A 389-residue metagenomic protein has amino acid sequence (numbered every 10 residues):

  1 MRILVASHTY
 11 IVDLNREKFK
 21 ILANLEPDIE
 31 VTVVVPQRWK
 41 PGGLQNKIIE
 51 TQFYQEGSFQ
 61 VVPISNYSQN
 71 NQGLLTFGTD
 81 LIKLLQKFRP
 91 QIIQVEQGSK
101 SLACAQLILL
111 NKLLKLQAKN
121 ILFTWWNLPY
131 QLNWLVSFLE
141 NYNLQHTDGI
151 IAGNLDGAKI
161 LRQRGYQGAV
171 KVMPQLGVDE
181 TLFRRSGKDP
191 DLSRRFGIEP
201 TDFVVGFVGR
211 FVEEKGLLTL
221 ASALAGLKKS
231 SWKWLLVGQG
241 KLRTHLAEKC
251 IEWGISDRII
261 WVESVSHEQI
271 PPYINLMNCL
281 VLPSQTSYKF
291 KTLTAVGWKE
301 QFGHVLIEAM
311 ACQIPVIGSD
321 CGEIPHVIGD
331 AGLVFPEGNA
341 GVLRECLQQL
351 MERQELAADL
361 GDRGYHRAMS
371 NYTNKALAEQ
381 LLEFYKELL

Functional and structural regions predicted by a protein language model:
M1-F59: N-terminal subdomain of nucleotide-sugar transferases
L4, E199-K215, A221-L224: Conserved donor-binding/catalytic core segment of Leloir-type glycosyltransferases
H8-I11, G98-L102, L110, L116-W134 (+3 more regions): A short, histidine- and acid-enriched strand-loop-helix "catalytic/donor-clamping" loop that lines the nucleotide-sugar
V35, S137, L144-D189, H304: Donor nucleotide-sugar binding/catalytic pocket of nucleotide-sugar-dependent glycosyltransferases
H245-E268, C279: Nucleotide-activated donor-binding/catalytic signature segment of Leloir-type glycosyltransferases, i.e., the conserved
W298, L306, P315-G318: Short hydrophobic beta-strand element within catalytic cores of glycosyltransferases and related nucleotide-activated
G318-D320, D330-A340, Q349-E355: Conserved acidic donor-binding segment of nucleotide-sugar-dependent glycosyltransferases
Q349, L356-N371, L382-E383: A short, well-ordered alpha-helix in the C-terminal region of glycosyltransferases
